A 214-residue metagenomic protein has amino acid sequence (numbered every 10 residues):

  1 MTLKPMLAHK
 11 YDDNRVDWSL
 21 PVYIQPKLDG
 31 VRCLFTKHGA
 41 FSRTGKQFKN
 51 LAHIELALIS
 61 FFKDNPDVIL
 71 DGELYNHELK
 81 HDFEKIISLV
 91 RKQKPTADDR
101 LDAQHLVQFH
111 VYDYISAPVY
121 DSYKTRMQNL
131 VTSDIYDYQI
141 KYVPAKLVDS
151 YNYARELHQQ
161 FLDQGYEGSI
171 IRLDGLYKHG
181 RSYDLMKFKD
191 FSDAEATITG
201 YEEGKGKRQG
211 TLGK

Functional and structural regions predicted by a protein language model:
M1, P144-D193: Amphipathic alpha-helical
M1-R15: Phosphate/adenylate-binding "loop-and-lid" substructures adjacent to NTP/NAD/dNTP-binding pockets in NTP-dependent
N14-Y138: Covalent nucleotidyltransferase
V31, V107-H110, E167-S169, D184 (+2 more regions): Structural beta-strand/beta-sheet cores of well-ordered domains, especially the beta-sheet scaffolds that support
V31-L34, Y177-H179, K205-G206: Flexible loop/turn segments at secondary-structure boundaries
L74, V111-S116, P144-L147, L173-G175 (+1 more regions): Short, structured patches in soluble enzyme cores that scaffold and shape functional sites
S192-K205: Structural detector for short beta-strands of small beta-barrel domains
K207-K214: Short aromatic-glycine-enriched beta-strand elements
